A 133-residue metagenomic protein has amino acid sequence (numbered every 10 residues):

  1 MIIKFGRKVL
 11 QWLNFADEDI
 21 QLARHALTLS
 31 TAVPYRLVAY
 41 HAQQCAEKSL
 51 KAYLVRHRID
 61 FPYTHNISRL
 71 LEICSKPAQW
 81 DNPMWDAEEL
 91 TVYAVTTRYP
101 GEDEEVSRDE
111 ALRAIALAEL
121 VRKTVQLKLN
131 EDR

Functional and structural regions predicted by a protein language model:
M1-R133: Terminal alpha-helical segments
